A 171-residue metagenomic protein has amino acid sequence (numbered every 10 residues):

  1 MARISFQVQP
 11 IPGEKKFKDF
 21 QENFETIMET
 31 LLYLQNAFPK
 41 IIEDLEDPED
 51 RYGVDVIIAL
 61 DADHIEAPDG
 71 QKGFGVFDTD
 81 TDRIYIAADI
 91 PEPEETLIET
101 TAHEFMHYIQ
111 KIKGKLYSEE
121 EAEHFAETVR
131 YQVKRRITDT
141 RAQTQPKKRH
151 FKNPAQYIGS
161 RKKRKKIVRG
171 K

Functional and structural regions predicted by a protein language model:
M1-F24, I58-H64, I98: Non-catalytic architectural context of zinc metalloproteases
M1-R3, I158-K171: Non-Sec secretion/translocation targeting segments of pathogen effectors
F20-Y85, R135, A142: Auxiliary, metal-adjacent structural segments of Zn-dependent hydrolase domains
N36, K40, H107, T128-Q132: A generic structural signal for well-ordered alpha-helical segments enriched in polar/charged residues
I84-T100, L116: Short pre-active-site segment immediately N-terminal to the catalytic Zn-binding motif
E99-I112: Active-site recognition of the HExxH zinc-binding catalytic motif
G114-A155: Post-HExxH zinc-binding segment in Zn-dependent metallohydrolases
